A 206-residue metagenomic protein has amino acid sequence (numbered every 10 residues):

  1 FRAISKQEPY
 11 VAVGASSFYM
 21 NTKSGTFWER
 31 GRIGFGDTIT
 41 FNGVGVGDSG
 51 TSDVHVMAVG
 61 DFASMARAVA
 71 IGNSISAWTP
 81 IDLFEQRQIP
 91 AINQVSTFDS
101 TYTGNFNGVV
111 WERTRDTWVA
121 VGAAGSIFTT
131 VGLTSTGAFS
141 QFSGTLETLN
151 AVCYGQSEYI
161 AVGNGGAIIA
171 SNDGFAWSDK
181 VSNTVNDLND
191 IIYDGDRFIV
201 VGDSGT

Functional and structural regions predicted by a protein language model:
F1-T206: Residue-level hotspots at or immediately adjacent to binding/recognition sites across diverse folds
